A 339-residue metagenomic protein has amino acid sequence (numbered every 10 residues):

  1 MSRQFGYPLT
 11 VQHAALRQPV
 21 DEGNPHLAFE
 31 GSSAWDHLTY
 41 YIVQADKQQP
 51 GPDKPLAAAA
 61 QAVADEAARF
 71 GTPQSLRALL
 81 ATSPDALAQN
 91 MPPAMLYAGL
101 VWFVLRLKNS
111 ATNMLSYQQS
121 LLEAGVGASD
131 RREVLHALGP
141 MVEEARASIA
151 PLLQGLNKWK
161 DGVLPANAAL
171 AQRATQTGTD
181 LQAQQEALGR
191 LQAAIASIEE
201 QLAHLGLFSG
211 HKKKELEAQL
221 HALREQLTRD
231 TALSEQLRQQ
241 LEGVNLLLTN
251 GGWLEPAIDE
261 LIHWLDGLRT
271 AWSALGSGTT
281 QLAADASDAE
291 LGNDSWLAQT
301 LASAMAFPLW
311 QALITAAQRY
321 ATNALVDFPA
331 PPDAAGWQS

Functional and structural regions predicted by a protein language model:
M1-P165, Q239, G243-T249, W253-S339: An N-terminally focused, membrane-permeabilizing/fusogenic/translocator signature enriched in pore-forming
W159-L248: Long, amphipathic, heptad-repeat alpha-helical coiled-coil stalk/linker regions
